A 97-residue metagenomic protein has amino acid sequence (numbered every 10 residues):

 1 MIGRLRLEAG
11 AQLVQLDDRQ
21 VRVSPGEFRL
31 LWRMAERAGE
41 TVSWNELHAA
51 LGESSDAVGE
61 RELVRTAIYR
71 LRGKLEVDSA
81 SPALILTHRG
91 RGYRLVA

Functional and structural regions predicted by a protein language model:
M1-R29, A57-V58, R94-A97: A structural micro-motif at secondary-structure boundaries
R6, A67, R72-K74, Y93-V96: Small/flexible residues
R6-E8, Q15, M34, V77-S79 (+1 more regions): A generic structural signal for short, solvent-exposed coil/turn residues that cap or connect secondary-structure
D18-R22, R29-A67, G73-V77: Positively charged, aromatic-enriched patches within helix-turn-helix-type DNA-binding elements, predominantly
S81-A97: A short linear beta-strand->loop->alpha-helix hinge motif most characteristic of winged-helix/helix-turn-helix
